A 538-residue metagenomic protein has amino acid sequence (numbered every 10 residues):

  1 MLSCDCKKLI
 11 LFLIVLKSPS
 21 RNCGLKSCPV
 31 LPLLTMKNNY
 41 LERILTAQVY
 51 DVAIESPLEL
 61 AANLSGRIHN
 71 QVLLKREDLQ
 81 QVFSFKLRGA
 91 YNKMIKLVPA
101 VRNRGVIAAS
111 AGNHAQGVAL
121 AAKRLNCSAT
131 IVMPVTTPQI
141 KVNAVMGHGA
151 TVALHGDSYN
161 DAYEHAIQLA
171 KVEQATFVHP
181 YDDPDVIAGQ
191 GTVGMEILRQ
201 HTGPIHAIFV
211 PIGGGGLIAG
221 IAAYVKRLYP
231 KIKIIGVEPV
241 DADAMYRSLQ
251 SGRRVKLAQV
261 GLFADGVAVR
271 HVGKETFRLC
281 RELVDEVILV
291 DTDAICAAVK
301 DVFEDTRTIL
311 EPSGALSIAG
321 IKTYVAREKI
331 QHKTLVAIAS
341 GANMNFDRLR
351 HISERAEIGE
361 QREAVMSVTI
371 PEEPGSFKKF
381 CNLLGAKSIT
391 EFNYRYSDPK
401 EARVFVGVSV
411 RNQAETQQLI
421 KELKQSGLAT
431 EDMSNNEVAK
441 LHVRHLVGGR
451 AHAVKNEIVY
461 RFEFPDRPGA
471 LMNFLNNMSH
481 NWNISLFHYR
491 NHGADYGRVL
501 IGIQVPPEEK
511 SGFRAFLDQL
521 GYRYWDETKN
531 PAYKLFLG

Functional and structural regions predicted by a protein language model:
C4-C6, C23, C28: Cysteine-centered motifs
K7, L11, P32-L33: Low-complexity intrinsically disordered segments
L11-L16, C23: Short hydrophobic targeting helices and cationic amphipathic motifs that mediate membrane/organellar targeting
S18, C28-L31: Leucine-centric amphipathic alpha-helical interface motifs
L33-A470, F474-G538: PLP-dependent amino-acid enzyme catalytic core
